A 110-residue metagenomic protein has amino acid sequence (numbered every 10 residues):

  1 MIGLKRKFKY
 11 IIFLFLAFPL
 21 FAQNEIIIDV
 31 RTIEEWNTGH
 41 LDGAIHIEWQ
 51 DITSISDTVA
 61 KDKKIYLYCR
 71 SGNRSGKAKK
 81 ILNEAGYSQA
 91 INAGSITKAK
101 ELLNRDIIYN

Functional and structural regions predicted by a protein language model:
I2-R6, N24-I26, I33-K63, N73-N110: Rhodanese-like catalytic fold shared by cysteine-dependent sulfurtransferases and DSP/PTP-type phosphatases
R6-F13: Sec-dependent signal peptide recognition, specifically the positively charged N-region followed immediately by
F13-A22: Hydrophobic h-region of N-terminal signal peptides that target proteins for export in Gram-negative bacteria
C69: Short cysteine clusters
